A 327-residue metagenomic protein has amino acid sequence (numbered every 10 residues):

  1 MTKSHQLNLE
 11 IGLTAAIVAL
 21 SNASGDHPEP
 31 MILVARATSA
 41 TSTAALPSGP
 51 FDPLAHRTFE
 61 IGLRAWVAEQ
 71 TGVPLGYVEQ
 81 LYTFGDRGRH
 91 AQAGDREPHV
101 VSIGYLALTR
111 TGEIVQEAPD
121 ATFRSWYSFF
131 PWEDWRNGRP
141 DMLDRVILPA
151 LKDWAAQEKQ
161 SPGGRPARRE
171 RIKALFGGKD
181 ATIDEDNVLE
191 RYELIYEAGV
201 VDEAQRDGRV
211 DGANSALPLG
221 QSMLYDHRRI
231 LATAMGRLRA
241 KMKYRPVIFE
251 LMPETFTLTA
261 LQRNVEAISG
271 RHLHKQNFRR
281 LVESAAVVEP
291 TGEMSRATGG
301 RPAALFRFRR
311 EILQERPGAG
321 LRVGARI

Functional and structural regions predicted by a protein language model:
T2-L46, L75: N-terminal strand-loop-strand
K3-H5, Q92-G94, E293-T298: Short proline/glycine-enriched turn/loop segments at secondary-structure junctions
A45-H56, I248-L251: Short histidine-centered catalytic/ligand-binding loop motif
P53, I61-V201, K241-I248, A285-E289: Active-site segment of metal-dependent pyrophosphate-handling enzymes, primarily the Nudix hydrolase catalytic core
V101, A107, A286-I327: Long, intrinsically disordered, low-complexity Ser/Thr/Pro-rich regulatory/activation regions of nuclear proteins
A234-F256: Positively charged, polyanion-binding regions of nucleic-acid-associated proteins
R263-H272: Short helix-coil junctions and helix-kink-helix linkers
H272-G292: Charge-enriched amphipathic alpha-helical scaffolds
